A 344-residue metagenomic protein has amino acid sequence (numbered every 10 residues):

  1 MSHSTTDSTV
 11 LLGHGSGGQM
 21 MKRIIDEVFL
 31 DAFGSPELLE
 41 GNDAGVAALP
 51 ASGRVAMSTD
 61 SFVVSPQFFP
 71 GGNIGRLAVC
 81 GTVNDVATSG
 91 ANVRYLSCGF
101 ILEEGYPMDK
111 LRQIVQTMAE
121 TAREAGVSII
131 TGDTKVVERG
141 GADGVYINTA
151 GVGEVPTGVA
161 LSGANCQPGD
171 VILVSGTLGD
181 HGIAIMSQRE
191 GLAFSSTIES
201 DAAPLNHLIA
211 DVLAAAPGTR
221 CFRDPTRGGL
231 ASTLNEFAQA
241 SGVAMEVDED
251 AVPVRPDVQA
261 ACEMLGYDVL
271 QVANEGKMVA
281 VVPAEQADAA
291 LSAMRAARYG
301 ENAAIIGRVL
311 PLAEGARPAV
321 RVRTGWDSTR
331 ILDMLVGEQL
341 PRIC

Functional and structural regions predicted by a protein language model:
M1-V28, G315-R317, S328-L340: N-terminal amphipathic/basic leader segments beginning at the initiator methionine
L11, Q19-V174, I185, F194: Glycine-rich phosphate/pyrophosphate-binding loop regions near the starts of catalytic domains
G34, E103-G105, I198-N274: Active-site-proximal betaalpha loop/short-helix elements that scaffold phosphoryl/nucleotidyl transfer chemistry
G41-N42, V272-K277: Short Gly/Ser/Thr- and Asp/Glu-enriched loop/turn motifs at secondary-structure junctions
A160-A210, A231: Short, acidic (Asp/Glu-rich) active-site segment that either coordinates a divalent metal cofactor
V282-D288: Helix N-cap motif at beta-to-alpha junctions
A289-Y299: Short amphipathic alpha-helices in soluble, non-transmembrane regions that often serve as interface/regulatory elements
A297-C344: Acidic, Ser/Thr/Pro-rich beta/coil linker or hinge segments at domain junctions
